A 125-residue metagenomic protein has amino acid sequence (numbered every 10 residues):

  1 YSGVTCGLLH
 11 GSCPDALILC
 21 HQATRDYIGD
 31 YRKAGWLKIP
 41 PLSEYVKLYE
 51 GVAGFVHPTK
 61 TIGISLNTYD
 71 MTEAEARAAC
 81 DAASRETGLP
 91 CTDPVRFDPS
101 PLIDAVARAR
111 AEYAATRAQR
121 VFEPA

Functional and structural regions predicted by a protein language model:
Y1-F97: Conserved catalytic-core segment of NTP-binding enzymes
C91-A125: Peripheral docking tails and interdomain loops at the edges of cofactor- or intermediate-handling domains
